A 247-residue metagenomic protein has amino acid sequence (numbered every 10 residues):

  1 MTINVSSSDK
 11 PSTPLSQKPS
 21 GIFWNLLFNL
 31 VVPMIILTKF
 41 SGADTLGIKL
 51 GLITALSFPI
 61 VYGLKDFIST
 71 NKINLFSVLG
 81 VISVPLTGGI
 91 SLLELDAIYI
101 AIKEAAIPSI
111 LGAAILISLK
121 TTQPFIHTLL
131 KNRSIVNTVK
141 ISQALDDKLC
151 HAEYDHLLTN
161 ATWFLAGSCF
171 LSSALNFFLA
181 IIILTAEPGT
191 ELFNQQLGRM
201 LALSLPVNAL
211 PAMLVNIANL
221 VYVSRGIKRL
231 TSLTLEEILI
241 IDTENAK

Functional and structural regions predicted by a protein language model:
M1-G21: Short, Lys/Arg-rich, polar N-terminal cytosolic tail immediately upstream of the first transmembrane signal-anchor
W24, F28, V32, T54-V61 (+6 more regions): Lipid-exposed faces of alpha-helical membrane segments in multi-pass integral membrane proteins
I35-L46, I68: Short, hydrophobic transmembrane alpha-helix segments
A43-S57, F76-S77: Structural signature of hydrophobic alpha-helical transmembrane segments
I68-I117, L130, A186-Q196: Long, highly hydrophobic alpha-helical transmembrane signal-anchor segments
Y99-D155: Membrane-proximal helix-loop-helix units in multi-pass membrane proteins
H151-I183, V215-V223: Alpha-helical transmembrane segments of helical membrane proteins, especially in multi-pass transport, channel
I183-T234: Alpha-helical transmembrane segments and their immediate juxtamembrane interface regions
